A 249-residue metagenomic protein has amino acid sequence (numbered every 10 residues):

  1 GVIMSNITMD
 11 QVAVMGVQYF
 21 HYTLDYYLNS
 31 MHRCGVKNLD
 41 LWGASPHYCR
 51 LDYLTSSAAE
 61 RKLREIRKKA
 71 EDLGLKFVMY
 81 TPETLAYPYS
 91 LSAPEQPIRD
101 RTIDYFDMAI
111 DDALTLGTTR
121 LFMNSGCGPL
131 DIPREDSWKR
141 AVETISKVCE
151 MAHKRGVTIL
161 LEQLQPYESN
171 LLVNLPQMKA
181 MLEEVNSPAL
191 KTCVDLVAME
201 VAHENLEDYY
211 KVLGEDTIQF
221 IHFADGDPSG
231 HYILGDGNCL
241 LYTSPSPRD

Functional and structural regions predicted by a protein language model:
G1-T118, H153, S187: N-terminal pre-domain/capping segments
D10-V12, L39, S45, V142-N238: Acidic/histidine-rich catalytic cores of soluble enzymes
Y19, L91, M199, G226 (+1 more regions): Hydrophobic pocket-lining residues within nucleotide cofactor-binding pockets
H21-D25, S56, E60-R64, L175 (+3 more regions): Structural motif corresponding to alpha-helix initiation and N-cap regions
H47-D52, A86-S92, P129-P133, Y167-E168 (+2 more regions): A short acidic, helix-capping loop that chelates divalent metal ions and anchors anionic groups
L54-R61, A93-D104, I132-E143, S169-Q177 (+1 more regions): Alpha-helix N-cap and loop-to-helix initiation/capping positions
L116-I132, Q163: Active-site groove signature of glycoside hydrolases
Y242-D249: Conserved small/polar residues in nucleotide/adenosyl-binding loops
